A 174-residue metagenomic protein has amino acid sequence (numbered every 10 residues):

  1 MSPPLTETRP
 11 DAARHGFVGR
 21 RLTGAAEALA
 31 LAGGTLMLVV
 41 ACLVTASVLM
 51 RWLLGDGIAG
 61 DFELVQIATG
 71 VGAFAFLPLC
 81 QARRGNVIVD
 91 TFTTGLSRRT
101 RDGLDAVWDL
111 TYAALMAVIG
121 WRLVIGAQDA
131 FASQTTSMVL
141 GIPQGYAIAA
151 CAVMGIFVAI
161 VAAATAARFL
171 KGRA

Functional and structural regions predicted by a protein language model:
M1-A174: Alpha-helical transmembrane segments and membrane-interface helix-loop junctions in multi-pass membrane proteins
